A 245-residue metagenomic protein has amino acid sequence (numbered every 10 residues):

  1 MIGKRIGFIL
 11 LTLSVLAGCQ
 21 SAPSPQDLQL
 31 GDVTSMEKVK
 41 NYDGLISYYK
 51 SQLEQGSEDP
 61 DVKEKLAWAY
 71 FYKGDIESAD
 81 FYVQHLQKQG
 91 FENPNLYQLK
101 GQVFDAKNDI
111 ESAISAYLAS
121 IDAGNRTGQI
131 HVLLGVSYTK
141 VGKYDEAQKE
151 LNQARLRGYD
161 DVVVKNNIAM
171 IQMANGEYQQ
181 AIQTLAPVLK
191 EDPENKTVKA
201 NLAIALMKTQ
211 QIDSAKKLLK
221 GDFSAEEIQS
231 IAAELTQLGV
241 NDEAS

Functional and structural regions predicted by a protein language model:
I2, I6, L13-K65, A69-K73 (+2 more regions): N-terminal leader/linker segments that initiate helical-solenoid repeat arrays
P25, E191-S245: Terminal, low-structured helical/coil segments at or just beyond the last alpha-helical repeat
Q26, P60-D61, N93-N95, R126-Q129 (+4 more regions): Helix-start (N-cap) detector for alpha-helical repeat units in TPR-like alpha-solenoids, especially tetratricopeptide
